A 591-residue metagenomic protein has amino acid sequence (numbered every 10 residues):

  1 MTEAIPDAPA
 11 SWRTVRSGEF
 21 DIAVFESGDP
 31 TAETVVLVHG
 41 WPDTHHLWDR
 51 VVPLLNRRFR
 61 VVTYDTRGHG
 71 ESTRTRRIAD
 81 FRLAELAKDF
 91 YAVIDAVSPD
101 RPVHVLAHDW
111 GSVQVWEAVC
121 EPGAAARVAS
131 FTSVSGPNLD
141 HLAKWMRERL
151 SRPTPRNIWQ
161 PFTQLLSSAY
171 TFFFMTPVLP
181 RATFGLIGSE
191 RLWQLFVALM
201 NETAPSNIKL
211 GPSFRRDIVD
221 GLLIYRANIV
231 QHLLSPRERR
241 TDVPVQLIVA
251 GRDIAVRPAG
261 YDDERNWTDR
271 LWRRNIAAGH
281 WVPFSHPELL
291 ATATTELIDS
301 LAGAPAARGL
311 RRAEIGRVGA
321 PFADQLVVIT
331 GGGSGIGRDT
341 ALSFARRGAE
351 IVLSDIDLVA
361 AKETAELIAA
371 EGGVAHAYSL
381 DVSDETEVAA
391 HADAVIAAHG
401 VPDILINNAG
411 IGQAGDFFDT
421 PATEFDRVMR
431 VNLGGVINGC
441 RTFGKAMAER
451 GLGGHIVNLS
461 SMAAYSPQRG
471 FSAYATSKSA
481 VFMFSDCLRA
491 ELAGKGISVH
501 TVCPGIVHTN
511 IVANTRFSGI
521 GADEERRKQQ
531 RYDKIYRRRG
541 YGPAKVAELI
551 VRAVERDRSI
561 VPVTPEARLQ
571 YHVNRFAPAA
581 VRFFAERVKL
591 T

Functional and structural regions predicted by a protein language model:
P9-A10, V62, H69-L106, S112-L271: Flexible "cap/lid" subdomain of the alpha/beta-hydrolase fold that forms the substrate-access gate
S27-E71: Conserved HGGG/HGGXW glycine-rich cap/lid loop of the alpha/beta-hydrolase fold
W48, D416-F417, P421-D426: Substrate-binding pocket helix/loop in short-chain dehydrogenase/reductase
R317-E350: Canonical Rossmann dinucleotide-binding motif of NAD(H)/NADP(H)-dependent dehydrogenases/reductases, specifically
C440, S477: Active-site helix of classical SDR
S461: Residue(s) in the substrate-gating loop at a strand-loop-helix junction that position the organic substrate next
G494-P565: SDR active-site lid
